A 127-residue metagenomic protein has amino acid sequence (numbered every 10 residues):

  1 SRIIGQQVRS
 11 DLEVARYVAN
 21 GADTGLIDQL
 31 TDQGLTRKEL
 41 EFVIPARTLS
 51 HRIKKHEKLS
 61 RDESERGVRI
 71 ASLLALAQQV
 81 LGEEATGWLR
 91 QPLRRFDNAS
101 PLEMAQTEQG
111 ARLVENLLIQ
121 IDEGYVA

Functional and structural regions predicted by a protein language model:
S1-A127: Non-transmembrane "mature" sequence context
